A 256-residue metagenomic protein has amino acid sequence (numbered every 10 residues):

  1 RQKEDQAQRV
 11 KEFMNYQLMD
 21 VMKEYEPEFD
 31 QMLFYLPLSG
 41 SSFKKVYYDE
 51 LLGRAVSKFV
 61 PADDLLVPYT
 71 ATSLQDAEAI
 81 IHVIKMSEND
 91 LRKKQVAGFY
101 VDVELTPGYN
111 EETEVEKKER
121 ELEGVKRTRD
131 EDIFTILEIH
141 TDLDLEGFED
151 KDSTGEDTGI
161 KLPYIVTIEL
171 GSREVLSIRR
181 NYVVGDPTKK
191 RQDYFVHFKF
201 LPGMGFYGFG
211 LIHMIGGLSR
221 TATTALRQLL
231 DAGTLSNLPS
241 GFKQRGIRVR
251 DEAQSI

Functional and structural regions predicted by a protein language model:
R1-I256: Extended alpha-helical, oligomerization-prone segments that build pores/tubes and scaffolds
